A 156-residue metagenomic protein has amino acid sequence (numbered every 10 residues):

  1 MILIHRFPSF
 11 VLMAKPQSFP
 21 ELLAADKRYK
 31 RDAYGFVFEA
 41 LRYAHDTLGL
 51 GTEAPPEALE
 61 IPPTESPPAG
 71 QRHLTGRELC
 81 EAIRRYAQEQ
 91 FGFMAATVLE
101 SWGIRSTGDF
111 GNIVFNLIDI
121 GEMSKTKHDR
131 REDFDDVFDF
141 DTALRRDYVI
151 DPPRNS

Functional and structural regions predicted by a protein language model:
M1-L12: N-terminal amphipathic/basic-hydrophobic helices that include classical n-h-c signal peptides and signal-anchor
F10-K27, R31-S156: Non-transmembrane, aqueous-exposed alpha-helical and coiled segments at domain scale
